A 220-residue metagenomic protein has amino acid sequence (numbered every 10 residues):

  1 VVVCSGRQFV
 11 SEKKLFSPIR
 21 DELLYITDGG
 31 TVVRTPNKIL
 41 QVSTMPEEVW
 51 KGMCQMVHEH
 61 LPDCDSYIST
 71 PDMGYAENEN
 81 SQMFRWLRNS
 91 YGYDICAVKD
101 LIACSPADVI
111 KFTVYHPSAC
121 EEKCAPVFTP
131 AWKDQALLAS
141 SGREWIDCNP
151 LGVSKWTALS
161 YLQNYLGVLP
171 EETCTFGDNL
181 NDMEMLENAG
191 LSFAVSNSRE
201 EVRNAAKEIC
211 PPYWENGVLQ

Functional and structural regions predicted by a protein language model:
V1-F84: Active-site phosphate-binding/coordination module
V2, I26, C174-F176, F193 (+1 more regions): Hydrophobic/aromatic beta-strand patches that form the interior of the parallel beta-sheet core in alpha/beta enzyme
E12-F16, C124, F128, L186 (+2 more regions): Hydrophobic packing residues within well-ordered alpha-helices of enzyme cores
E22, V109-I110, A189, A206: Short, well-ordered alpha-helix to beta-strand connector turns
G29, F112, L186, K207: Residue-level signal for inorganic ion chemistry
M56, D63-F176, L180-M185, N197: Conserved acidic, metal-coordinating active-site core of Asp-based, Mg2+-dependent phosphoryl-transfer enzymes
N188, S192, S196-Q220: Asp-based, Mg2+/Mn2+-dependent phosphohydrolase catalytic module
